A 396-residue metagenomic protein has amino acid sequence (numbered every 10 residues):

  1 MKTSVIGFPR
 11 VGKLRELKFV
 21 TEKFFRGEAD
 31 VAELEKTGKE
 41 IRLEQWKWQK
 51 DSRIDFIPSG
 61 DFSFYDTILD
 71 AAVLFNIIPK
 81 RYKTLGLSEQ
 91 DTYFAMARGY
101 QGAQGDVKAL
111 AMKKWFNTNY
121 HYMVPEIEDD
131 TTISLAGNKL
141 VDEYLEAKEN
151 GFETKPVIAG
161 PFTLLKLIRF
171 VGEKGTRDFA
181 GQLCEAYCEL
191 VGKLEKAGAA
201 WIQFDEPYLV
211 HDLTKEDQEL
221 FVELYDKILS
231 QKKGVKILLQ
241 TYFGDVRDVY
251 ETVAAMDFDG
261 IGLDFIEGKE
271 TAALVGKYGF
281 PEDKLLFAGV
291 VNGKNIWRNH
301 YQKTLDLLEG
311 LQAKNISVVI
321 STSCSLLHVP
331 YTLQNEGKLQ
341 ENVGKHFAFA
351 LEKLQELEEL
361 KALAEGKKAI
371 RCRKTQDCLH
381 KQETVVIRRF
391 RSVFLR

Functional and structural regions predicted by a protein language model:
M1-R396: Domain-level signal for soluble alpha/beta catalytic cores
